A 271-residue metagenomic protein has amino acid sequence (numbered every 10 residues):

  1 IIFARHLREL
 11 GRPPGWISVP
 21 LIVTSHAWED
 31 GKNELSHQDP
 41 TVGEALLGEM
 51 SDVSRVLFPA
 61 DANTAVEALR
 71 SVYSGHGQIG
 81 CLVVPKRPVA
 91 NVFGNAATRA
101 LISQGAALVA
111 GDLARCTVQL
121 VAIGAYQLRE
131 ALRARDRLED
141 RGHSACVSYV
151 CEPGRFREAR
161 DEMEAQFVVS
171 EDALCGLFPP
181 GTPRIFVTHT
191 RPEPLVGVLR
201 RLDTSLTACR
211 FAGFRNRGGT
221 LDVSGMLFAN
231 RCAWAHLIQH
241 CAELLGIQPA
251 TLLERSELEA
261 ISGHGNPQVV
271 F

Functional and structural regions predicted by a protein language model:
I1-R5: Long, structured ligand/cofactor-binding scaffold of large enzymes
G11-V19, T24-E44, G48-S51, R55 (+1 more regions): Thiamine diphosphate
L57-N63: Acidic carboxylate-rich catalytic motifs and surrounding loops in phosphoryl-/glycosyl-chemistry enzymes
R70: Hydrophobic alpha-helical positions that pack around
